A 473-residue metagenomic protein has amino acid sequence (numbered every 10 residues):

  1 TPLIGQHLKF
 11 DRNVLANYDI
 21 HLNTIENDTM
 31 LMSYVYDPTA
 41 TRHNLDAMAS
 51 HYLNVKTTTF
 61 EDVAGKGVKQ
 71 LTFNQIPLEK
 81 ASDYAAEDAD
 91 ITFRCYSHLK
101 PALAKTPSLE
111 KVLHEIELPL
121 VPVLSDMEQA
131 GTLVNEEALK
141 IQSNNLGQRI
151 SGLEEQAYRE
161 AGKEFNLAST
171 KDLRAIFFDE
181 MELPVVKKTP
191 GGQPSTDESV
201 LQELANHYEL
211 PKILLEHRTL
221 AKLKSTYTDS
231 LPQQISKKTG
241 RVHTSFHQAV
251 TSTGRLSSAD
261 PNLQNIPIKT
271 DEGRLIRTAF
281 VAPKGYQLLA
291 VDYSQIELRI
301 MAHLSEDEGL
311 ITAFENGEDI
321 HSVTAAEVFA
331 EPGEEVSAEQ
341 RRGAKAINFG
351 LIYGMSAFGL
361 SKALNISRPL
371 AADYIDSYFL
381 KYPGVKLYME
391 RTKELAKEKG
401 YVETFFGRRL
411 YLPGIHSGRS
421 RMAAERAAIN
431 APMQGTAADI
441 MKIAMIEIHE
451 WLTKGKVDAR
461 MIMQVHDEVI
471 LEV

Functional and structural regions predicted by a protein language model:
P2-I4, L8-F10, A16, H21-N23 (+14 more regions): Conserved "right-hand" nucleotidyltransferase catalytic core of DNA-directed polymerases
H21-D37, L45, Y52, G317-H321: Conserved beta-strand -> loop -> alpha-helix junction used to position metal-binding or nucleic-acid-contacting
H21-N27, K269, A279-A282, H303-E306 (+1 more regions): Short, surface-exposed loop/turn microsegments at beta-strand edges and helix-strand junctions
I25-N27, E61-K66, H114, N316 (+5 more regions): Substrate-binding beta-hairpin/strand module that engages nucleic acids
D28, L45, D88-I91, P119 (+6 more regions): Catalytic-loop motifs flanking and including active-site residues across diverse enzymes
P38, L167-A168, A313-E315, M433: Conserved, non-catalytic sequence blocks in retroelement Pol enzymes and Pol-derived host proteins
L71-N74, P122, Q129, S236-T239 (+5 more regions): Conserved catalytic core of nucleic-acid polymerases
S258, L288-A290, E297-F329, R409-R421: Metal-dependent catalytic core segments for phosphate chemistry
